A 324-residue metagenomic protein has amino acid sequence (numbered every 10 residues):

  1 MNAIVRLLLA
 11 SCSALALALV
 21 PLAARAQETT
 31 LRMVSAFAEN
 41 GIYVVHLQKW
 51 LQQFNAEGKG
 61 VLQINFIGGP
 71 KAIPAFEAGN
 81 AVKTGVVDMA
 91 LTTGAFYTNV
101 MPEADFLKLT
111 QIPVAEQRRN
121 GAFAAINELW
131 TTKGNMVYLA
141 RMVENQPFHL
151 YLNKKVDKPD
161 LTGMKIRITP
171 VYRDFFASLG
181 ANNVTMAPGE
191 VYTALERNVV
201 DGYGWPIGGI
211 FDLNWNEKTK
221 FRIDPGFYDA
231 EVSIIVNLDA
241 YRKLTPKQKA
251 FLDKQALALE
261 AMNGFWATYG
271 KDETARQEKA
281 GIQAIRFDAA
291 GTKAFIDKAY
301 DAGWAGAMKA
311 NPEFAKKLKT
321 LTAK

Functional and structural regions predicted by a protein language model:
M1, A26-Q27: Absolute protein N-terminus
M1-C12: Bacterial N-terminal signal peptides that target proteins for export
I4, G41, M101, N120-A125: Secondary-structure junction/capping motif
A10-S13, Q27-E116, T131-K324: N-terminal secretory/targeting leader peptides
L15-L17: Low-complexity, intrinsically disordered segments with a bias for serine/threonine
L19-A26: Sec/Tat signal peptide C-region and signal peptidase I cleavage site
G121-N135: Hinge/lid segment of periplasmic solute-binding proteins
